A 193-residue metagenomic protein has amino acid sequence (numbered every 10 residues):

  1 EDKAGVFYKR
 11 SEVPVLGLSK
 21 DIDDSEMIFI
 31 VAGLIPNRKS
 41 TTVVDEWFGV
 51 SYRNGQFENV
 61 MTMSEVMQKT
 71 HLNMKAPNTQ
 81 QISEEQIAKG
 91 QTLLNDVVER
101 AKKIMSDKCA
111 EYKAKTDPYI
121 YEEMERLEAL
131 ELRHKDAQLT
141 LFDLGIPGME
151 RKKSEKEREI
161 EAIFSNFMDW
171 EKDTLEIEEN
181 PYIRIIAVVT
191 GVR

Functional and structural regions predicted by a protein language model:
V6-F7, V15-R193: Charged, non-catalytic accessory extensions
